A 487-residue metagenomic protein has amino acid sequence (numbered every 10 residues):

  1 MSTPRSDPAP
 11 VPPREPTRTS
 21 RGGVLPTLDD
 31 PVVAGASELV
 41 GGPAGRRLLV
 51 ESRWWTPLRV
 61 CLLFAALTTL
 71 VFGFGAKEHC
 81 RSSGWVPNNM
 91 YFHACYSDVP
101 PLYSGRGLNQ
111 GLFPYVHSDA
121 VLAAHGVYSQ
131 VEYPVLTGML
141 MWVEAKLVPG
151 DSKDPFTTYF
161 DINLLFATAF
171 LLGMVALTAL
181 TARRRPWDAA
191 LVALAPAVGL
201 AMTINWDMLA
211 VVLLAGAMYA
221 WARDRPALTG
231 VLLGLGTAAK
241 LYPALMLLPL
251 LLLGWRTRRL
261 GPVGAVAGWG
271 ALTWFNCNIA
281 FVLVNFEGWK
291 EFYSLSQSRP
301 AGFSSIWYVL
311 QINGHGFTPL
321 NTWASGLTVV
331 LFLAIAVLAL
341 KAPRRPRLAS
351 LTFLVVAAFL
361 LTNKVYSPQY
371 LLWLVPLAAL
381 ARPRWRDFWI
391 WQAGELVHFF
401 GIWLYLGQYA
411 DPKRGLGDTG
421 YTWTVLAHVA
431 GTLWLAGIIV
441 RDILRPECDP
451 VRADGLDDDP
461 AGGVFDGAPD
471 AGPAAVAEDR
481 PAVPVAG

Functional and structural regions predicted by a protein language model:
S2-W289, S325-G487: Multi-pass membrane glycosyltransferase architecture that uses lipid-linked
A280-G326, L333-A336: Periplasmic/ER-lumenal interhelical loops and adjacent helix-loop junctions in multi-pass membrane proteins
